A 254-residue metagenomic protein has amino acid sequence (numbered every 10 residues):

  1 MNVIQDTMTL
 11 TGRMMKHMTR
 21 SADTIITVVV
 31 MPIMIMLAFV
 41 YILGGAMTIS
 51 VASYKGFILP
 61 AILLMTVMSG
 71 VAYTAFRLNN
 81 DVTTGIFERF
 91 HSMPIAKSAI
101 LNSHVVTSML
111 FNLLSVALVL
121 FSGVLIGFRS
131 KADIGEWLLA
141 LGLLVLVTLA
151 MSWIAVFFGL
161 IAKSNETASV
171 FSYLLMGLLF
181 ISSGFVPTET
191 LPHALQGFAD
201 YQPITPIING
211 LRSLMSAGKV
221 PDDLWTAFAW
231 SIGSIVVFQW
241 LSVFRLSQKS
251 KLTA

Functional and structural regions predicted by a protein language model:
M1-M31, Q248-T253: Aromatic- and glycine-rich beta-strand/loop motifs that create alpha-glucan
M1-T11, M151, A194-T205: Short, membrane-interfacial amphipathic segments enriched in basic
H17, T48-S50, S182-V236: Membrane-interfacial helix-loop-helix junctions in multi-pass membrane proteins
A22, I42-V51: Short, hydrophobic transmembrane alpha-helix segments
M34, A38, K55-I126, Y173 (+1 more regions): Hydrophobic alpha-helical transmembrane segments of multi-pass membrane transport proteins
F39-A46, G159-Y201, T205: Transmembrane helix segments
V40-G45, N80, R89, G123-V124 (+6 more regions): Transmembrane helix-loop junction
K97, L101-Y173, K219-R245: Alpha-helical transmembrane segments and their short interhelical loops
